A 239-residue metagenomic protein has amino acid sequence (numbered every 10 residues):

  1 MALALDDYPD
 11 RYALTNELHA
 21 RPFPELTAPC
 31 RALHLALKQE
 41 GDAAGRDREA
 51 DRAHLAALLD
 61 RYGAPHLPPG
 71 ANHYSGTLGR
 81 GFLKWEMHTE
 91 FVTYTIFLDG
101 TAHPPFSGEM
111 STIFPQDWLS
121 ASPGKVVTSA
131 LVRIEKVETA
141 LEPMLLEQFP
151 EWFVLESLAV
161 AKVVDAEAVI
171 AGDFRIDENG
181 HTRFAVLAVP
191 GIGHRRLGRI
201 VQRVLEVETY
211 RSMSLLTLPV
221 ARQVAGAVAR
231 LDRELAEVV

Functional and structural regions predicted by a protein language model:
M1-E138: N-terminal pre-transmembrane cytosolic regions of membrane proteins
F97-V239: Extended alpha-helical interaction modules
